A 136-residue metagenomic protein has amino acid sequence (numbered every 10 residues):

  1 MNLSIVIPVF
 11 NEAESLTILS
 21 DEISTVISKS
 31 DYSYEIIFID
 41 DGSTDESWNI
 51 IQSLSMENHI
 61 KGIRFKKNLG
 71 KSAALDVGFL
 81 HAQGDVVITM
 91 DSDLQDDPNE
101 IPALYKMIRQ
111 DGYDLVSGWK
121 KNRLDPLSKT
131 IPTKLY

Functional and structural regions predicted by a protein language model:
N2-S4, E35: Cell-envelope/extracellular polymer assembly enzymes that use nucleotide-activated donors
E12-I27: Short, well-formed alpha-helical segments that are part of the catalytic scaffolds of diverse glycosyltransferases
E12-S15, S43, D97: Donor nucleotide-sugar binding loop of glycosyltransferases
S20, S24, Y32-G42, I63-R64: Short beta-strand/loop segment that forms part of the nucleotide-sugar
I27-Y32, S55-I60: Short helix-capping segments at alpha-helix termini
D40-N49, L94: A conserved acidic beta->alpha catalytic loop
K61-K67, K71-H81, Q95-Y136: Acceptor/aglycone-binding surface of glycosyltransferases and processive sugar-polymer synthases
V87: Short aromatic/hydrophobic "clamp" motif used to bind/position activated sugar donors
